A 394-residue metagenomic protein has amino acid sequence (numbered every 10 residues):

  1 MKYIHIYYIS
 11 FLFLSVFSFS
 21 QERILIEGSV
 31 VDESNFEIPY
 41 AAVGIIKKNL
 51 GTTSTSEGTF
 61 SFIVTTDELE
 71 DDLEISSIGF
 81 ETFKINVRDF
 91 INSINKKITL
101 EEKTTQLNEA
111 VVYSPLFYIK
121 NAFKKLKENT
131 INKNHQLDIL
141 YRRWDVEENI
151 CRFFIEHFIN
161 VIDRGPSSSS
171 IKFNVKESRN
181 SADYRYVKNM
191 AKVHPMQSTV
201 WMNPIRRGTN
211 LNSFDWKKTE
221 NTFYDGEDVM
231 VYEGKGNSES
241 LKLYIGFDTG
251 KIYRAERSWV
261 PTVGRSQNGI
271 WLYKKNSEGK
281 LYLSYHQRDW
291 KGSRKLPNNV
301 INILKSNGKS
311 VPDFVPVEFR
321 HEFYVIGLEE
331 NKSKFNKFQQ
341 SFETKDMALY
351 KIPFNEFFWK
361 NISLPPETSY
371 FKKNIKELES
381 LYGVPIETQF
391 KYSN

Functional and structural regions predicted by a protein language model:
V16-L25, E101: Beta-strand-rich domain onsets/edges
R23-I38: Structural motif
F36, F62-E70: Short Pro-Gly-centered beta-turn/loop motif in secreted/extracellular proteins
A41-I45, L73, V112: Hydrophobic beta-strand segments
N49-T59: Short, acidic Ser/Thr/Gly-rich low-complexity loop/linker segments typical of extracellular and cell-surface proteins
E74-I85: A short, solvent-exposed loop/turn motif at the edges and junctions of modular extracellular/periplasmic domains
K96-D215, T222-D225, N276-N394: Surface-exposed, low-complexity/disordered segments and acidic/polar micro-motifs at processing/linker regions
N203-V260: Extended beta-strand-rich segments in extracellular/periplasmic secretory proteins, especially within noncatalytic
